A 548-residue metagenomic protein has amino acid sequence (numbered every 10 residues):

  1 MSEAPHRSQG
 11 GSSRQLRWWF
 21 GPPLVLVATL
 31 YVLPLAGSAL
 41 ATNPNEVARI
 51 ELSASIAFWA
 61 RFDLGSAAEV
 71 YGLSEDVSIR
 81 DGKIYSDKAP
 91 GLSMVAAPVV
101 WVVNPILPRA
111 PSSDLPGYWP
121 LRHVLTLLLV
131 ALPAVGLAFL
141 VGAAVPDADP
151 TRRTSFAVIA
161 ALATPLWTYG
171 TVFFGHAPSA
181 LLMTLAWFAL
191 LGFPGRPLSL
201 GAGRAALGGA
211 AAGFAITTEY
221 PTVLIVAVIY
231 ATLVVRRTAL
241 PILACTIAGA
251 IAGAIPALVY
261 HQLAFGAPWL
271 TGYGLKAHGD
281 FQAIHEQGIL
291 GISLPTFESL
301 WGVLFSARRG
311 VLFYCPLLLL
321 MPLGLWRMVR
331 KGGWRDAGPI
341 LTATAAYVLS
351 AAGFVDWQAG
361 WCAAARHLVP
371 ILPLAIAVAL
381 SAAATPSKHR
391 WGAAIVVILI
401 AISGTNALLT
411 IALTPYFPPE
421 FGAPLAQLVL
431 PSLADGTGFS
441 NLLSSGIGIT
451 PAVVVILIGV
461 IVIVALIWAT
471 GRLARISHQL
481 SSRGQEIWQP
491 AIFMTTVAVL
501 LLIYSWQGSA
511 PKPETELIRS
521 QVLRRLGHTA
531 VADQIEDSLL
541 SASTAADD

Functional and structural regions predicted by a protein language model:
S53, F156-A157, A161, P165-W167 (+4 more regions): Membrane-interface alpha helices of multi-pass inner-membrane proteins
V124-R152, L185-F188: Transmembrane-helix motifs of polytopic, lipid-linked glycan transferases
L140-V141, Y230-V234, L312-R335, A375-A382 (+2 more regions): Hydrophobic, aromatic-rich transmembrane alpha-helices and their immediate juxtamembrane boundary segments
T168-P178, G310, A364: Short acidic/glycine- and proline-prone juxtamembrane loop motifs at membrane-interface regions of multi-pass membrane
H176, A186-A205, A215, R237: Membrane-interface transmembrane helices that cradle and orient dolichyl/undecaprenyl
G192-P197, L224-V259, P322-G333, A377: Perimembrane helix-loop-helix junctions
I242-G324, I340-A351, A401-A423: Membrane-lumen/periplasm interface segments of specific transmembrane helices in polyprenyl phosphate-linked
R390-D548: Transmembrane helical bundles and short interhelical boundary loops of multi-pass, membrane-embedded
